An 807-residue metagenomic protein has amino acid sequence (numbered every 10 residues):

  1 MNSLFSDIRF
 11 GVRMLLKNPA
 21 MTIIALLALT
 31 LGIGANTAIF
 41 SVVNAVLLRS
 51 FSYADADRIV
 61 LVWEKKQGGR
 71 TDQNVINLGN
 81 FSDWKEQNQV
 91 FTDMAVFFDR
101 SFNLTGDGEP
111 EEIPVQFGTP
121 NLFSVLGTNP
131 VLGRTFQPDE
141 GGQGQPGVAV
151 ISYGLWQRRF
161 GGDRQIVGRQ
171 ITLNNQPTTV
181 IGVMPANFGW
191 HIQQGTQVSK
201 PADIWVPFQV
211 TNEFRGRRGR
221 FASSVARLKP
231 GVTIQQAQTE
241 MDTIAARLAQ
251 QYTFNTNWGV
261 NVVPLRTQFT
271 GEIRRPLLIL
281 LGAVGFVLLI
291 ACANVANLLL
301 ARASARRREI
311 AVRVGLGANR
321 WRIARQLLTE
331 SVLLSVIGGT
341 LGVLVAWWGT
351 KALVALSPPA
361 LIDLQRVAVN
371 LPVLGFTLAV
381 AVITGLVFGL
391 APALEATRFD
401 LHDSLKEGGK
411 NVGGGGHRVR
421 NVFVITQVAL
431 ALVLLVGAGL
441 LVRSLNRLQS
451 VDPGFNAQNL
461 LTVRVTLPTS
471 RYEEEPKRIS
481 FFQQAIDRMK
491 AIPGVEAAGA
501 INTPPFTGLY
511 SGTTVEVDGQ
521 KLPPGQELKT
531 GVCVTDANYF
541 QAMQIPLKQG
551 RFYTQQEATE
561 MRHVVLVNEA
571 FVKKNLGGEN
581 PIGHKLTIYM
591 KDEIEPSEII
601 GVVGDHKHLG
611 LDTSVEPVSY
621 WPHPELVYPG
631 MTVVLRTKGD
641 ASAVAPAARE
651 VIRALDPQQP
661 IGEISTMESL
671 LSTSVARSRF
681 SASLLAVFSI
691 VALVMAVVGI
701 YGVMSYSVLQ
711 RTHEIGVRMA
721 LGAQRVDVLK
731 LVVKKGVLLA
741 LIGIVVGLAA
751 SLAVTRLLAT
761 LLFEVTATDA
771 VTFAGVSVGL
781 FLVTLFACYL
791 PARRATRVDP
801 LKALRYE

Functional and structural regions predicted by a protein language model:
M1-I24, Y53-A54, E109-E112, G144 (+12 more regions): Membrane-helix entry/capping segments
M1-T22, L265-T270, L298-R325, T329 (+2 more regions): Alpha-helical transmembrane segments of integral membrane proteins
A20-V46, S50, I290-C292, S335-G339 (+4 more regions): Short, strongly hydrophobic transmembrane alpha-helices
L31-V60, G349-P359, L430-N459, S705 (+3 more regions): Alpha-helical transmembrane segments
I39-E64, N88-V90, N129, Q197-S199 (+8 more regions): Membrane-proximal juxtamembrane linkers immediately C-terminal to transmembrane helices
V115-P138, G147-R275, K351, L441 (+3 more regions): Mid-to-C-terminal secondary-structure elements that act as membrane-proximal/extracytoplasmic interface segments
A291-S335, D400, G409, V698-V737 (+5 more regions): Interfacial "coupling" helices/loops that link adjacent transmembrane helices in transporter permeases
A296, V332-L401, L440-R443, K734-R794: Small-residue-rich transmembrane alpha-helices
